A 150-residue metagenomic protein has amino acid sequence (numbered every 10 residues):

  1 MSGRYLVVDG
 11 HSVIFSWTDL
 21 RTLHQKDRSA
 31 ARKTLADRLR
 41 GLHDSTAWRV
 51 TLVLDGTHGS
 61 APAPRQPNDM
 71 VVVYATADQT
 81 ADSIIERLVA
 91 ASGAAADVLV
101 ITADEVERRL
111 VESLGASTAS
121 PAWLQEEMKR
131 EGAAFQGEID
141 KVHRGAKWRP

Functional and structural regions predicted by a protein language model:
G3-V8, S12-P150: Nuclease catalytic cores that cleave nucleic-acid phosphodiester bonds, predominantly acidic two-metal-ion
